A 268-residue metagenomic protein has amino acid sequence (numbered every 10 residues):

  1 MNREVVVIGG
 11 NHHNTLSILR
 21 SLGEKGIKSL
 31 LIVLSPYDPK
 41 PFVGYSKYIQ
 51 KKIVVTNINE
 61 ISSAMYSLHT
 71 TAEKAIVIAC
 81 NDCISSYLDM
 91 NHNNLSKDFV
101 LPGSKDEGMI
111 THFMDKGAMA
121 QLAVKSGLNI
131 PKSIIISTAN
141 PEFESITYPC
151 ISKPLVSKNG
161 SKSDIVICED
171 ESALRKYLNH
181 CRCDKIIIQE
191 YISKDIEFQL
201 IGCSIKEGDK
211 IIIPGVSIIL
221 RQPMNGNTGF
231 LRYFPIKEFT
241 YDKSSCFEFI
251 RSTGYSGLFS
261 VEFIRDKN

Functional and structural regions predicted by a protein language model:
M1-D106: ATP-binding N-terminal substructure of ATP-dependent carboxylate-amine bond-forming enzymes
K28-I32, I130-P131, C150, I186: Hydrophobic anchor at the start of a short beta-strand that flanks the dinucleotide cofactor-binding loop
P39-Y48, P141-I146, Y177: Short loop/helix-cap segments at secondary-structure boundaries that form the rim of catalytic
Q50, N94-I165: A conserved helix-loop-beta module that forms one wall/lid of the active-site cleft in ATP-utilizing catalytic domains
N129-S133, S161-K194, N225-T228, F249-S252: Conserved ATP-binding module of the ATP-grasp superfamily
S172, E190-G254: ATP-dependent carboxylate/phosphate-activation module, predominantly the ATP-grasp catalytic core and closely related
F247-N268: Conserved metal-phosphate-binding beta-hairpin within the catalytic cores of diverse ATP-dependent phosphoryl-transfer
